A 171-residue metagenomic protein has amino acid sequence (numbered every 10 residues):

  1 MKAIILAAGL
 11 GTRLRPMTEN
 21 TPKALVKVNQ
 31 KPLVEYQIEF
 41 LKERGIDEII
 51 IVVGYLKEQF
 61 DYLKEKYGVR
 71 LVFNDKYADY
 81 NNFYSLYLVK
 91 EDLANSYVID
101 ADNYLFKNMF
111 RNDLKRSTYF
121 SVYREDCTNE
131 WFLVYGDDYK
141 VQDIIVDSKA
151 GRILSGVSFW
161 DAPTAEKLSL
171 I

Functional and structural regions predicted by a protein language model:
K2-I5, R13, K27, K31-S96: Conserved N-terminal catalytic core of the sugar/cofactor nucleotidyltransferase
A7, V53, D100, V122: Short beta-strand/turn micro-motifs composed of small residues that flank or help shape donor/cofactor-binding pockets
L10: Conserved SAM/SAH-binding loop
P16: Canonical Radical SAM [4Fe-4S] cluster-binding loop centered on the CxxxCxxC motif and its immediate flanking residues
E19-K23: Short alpha-helical oligomerization interface
Q59, Y104-L105: A short, conserved beta-strand element in the Rossmann-like catalytic core that flanks the donor/metal-binding loop
N95-Y104: Short beta-strand-to-loop acidic/aromatic patch adjacent to the donor-nucleotide binding site
F106-I171: Conserved core of the sugar-phosphate nucleotidyltransferase
